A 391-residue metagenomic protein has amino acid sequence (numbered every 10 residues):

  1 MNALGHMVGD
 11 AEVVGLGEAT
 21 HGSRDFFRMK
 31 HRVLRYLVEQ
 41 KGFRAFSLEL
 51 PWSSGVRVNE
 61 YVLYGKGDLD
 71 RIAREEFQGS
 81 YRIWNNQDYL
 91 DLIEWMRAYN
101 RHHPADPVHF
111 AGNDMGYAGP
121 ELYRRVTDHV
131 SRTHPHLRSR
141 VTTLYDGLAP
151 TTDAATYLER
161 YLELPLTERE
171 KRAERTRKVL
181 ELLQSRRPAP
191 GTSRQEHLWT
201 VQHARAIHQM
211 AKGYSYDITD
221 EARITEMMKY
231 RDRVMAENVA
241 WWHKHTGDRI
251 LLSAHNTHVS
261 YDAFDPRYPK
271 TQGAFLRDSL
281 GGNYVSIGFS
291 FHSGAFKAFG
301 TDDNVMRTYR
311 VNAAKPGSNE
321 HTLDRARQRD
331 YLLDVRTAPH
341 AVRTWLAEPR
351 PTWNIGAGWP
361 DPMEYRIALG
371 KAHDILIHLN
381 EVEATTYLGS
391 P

Functional and structural regions predicted by a protein language model:
M1-P391: Structured catalytic-domain cores with a bias toward divalent-metal coordination
